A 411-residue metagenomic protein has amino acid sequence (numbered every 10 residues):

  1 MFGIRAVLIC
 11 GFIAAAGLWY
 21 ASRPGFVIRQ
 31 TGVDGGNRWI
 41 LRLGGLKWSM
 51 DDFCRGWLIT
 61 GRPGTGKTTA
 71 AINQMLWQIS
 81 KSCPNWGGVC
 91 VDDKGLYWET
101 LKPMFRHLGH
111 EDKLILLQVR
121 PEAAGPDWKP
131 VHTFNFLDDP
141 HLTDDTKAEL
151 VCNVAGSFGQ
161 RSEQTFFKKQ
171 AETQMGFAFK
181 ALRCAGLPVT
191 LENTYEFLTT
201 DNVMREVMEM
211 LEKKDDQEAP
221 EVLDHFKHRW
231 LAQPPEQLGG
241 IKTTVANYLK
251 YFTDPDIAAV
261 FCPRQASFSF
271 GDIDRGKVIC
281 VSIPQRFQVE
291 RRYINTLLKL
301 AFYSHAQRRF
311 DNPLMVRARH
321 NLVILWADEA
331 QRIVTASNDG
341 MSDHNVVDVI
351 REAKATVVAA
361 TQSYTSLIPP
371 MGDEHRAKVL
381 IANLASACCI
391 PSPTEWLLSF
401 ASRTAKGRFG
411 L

Functional and structural regions predicted by a protein language model:
M1-C10: Hydrophobic alpha-helical transmembrane segments
I4-R5, R291, R319, A377: Structural motif marking the loop-to-transmembrane transition
C10-L18: Short, glycine/alanine-rich hydrophobic alpha-helices that insert into or span membranes
L18-D34, I40-A355, A382, S399 (+1 more regions): P-loop NTPase motor domains
S337, V347-L411: Conserved ATP-driven motor cores of ASCE-family P-loop NTPases powering translocation/secretion/packaging/pilus
